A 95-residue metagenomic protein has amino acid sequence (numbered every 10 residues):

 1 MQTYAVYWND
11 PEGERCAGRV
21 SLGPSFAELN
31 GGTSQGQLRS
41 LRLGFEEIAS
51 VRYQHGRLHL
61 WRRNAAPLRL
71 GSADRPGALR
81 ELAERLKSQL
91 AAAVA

Functional and structural regions predicted by a protein language model:
M1-A17, L22, E28-N30, G36-A95: Acidic, Ser/Thr- and proline-rich intrinsically disordered linker/docking segments of eukaryotic scaffolds
